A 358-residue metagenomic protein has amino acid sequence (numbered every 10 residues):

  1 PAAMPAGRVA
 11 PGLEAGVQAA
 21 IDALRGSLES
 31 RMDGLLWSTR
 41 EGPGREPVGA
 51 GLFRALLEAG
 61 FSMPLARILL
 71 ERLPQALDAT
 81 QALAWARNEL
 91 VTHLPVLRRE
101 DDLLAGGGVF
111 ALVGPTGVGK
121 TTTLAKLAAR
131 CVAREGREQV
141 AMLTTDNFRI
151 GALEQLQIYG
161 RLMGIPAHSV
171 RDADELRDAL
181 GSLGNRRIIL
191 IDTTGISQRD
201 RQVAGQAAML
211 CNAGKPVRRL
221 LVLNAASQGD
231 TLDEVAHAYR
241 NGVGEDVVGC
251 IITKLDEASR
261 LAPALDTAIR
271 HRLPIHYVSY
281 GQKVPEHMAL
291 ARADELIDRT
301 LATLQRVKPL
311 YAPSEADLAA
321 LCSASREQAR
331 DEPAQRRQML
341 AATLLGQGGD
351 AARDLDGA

Functional and structural regions predicted by a protein language model:
P1-V140, T144-F148, I158-I165, S169-D172 (+1 more regions): Primarily NTPase-proximal linker/entry elements flanking Walker-type ATP/GTP-binding cores
G108-F110, V140, R187-I191, R219: Generic beta-sheet signal
L112-T116, K126, T144, D192-T193 (+3 more regions): Flexible glycine-/small-residue-rich
A129-R130, A319-A358: P-loop NTP-binding site
R149, G195, D256: Short, glycine/acidic-enriched loop or turn micro-motifs at the edges of active sites
I150-E154: Conserved Walker A/P-loop ATP-binding site and its immediately adjacent core in helicase/helicase-like ATPase domains
Q155, L162, D172-S182, I188 (+1 more regions): Conserved catalytic-core segment of NTP-binding enzymes
